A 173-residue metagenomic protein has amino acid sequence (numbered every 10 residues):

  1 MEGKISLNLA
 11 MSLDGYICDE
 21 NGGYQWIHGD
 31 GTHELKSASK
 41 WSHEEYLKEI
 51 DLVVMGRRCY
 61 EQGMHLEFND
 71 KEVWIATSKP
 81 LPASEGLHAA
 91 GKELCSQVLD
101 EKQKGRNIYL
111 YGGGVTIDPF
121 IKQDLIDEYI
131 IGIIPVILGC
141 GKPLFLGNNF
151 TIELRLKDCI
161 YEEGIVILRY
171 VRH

Functional and structural regions predicted by a protein language model:
M1-H173: Enzymes that bind and transform nitrogen-containing heteroaromatic metabolites
